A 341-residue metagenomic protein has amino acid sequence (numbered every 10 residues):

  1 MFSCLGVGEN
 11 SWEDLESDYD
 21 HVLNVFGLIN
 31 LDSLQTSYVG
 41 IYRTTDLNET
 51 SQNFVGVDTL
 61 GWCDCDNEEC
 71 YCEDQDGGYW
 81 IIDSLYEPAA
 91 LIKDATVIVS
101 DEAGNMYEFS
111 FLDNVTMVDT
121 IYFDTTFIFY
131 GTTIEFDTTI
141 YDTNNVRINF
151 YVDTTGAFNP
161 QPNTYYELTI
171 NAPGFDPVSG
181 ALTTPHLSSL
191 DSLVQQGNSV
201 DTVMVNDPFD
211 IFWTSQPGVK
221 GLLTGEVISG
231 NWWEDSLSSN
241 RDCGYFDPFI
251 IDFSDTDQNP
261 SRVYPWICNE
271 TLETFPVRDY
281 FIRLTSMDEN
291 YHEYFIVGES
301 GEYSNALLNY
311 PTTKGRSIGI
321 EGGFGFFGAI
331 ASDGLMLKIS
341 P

Functional and structural regions predicted by a protein language model:
C4-P341: A sequence/structural signal for flexible, mid-protein segments enriched in small/helix-disrupting residues
